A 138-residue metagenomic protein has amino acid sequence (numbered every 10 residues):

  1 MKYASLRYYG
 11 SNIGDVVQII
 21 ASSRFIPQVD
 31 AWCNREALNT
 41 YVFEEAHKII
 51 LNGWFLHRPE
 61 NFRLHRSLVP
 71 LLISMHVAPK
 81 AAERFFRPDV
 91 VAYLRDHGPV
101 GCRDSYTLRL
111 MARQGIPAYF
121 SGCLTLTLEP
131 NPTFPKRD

Functional and structural regions predicted by a protein language model:
M1-P99, S105-D138: Aromatic- and Gly/Pro-rich donor/ligand-binding loops that form nucleotide- or phosphate-bearing donor binding pockets
